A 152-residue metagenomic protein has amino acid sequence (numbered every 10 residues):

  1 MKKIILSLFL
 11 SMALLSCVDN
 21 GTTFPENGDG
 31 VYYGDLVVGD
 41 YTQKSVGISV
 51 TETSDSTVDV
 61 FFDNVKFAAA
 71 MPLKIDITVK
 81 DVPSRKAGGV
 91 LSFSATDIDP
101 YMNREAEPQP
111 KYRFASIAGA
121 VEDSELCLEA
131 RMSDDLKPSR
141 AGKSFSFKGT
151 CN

Functional and structural regions predicted by a protein language model:
K2-L6, L14-L36, S133-N152: Bacterial Sec-dependent N-terminal signal peptides
G21, K74-V90, D123-N152: Edge beta-strand at a domain terminus
D29-D59, M102-Y112: Short, solvent-exposed loop/hinge segments that bridge or flank secondary-structure elements
V31-G39, F61-F67, S94-N103, E129-D135: Generic short beta-strand segments
D40-G47, P72-D81, E107-I117, S139-K148: Amphipathic hydrophobic-ligand
Q43-R85: N-terminal glycine/threonine-rich, aromatic-flanked beta-hairpin/loop signature
A95-R131: Acidic, glycine-rich flexible loop segments
